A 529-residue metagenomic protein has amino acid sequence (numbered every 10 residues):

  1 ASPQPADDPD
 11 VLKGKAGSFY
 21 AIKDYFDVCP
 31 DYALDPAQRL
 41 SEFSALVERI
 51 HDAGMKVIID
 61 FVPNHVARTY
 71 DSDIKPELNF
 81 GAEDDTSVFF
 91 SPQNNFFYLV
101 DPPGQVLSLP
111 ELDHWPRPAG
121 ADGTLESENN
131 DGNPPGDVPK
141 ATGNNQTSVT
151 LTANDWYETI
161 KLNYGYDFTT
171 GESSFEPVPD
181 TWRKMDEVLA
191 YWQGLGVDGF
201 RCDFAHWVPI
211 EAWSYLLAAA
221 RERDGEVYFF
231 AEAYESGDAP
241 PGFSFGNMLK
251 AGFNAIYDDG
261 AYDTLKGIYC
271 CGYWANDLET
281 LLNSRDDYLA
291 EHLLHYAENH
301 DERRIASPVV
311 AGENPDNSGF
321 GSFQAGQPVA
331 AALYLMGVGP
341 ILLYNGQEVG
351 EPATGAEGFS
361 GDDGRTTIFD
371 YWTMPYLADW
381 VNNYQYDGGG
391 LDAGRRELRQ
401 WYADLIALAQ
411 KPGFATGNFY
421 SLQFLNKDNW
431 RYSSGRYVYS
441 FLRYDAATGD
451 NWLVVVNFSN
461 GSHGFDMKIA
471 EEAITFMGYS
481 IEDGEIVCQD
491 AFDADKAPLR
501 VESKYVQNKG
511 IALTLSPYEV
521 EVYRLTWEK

Functional and structural regions predicted by a protein language model:
A1-Y191, L216, E222, P240: Substrate-binding/active-site clefts of carbohydrate-active enzymes
F19-L40, E158-T181, V197-W207, L265-C271 (+2 more regions): The substrate-binding groove and active-site-proximal loops of carbohydrate-active enzymes, especially glycoside
V47, H65, E77, G81 (+12 more regions): Active-site-proximal helices and loops of the catalytic beta/alpha 8
V197, V338-G339: A structural motif
G199, C488-N508: Solvent-exposed beta-strand/loop surfaces of large extracellular or lumenal domains
D450-F458: Short, well-ordered beta-strand segments enriched in hydrophobic/aromatic residues
R500-K529: C-terminal beta-strand-rich structural cap/linker in extracellular carbohydrate-active enzymes
